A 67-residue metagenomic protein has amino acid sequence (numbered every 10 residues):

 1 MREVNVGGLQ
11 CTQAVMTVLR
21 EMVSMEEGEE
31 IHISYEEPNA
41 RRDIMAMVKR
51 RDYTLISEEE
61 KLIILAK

Functional and structural regions predicted by a protein language model:
M1, E30-H32, L62: Intrinsic-disorder/low-complexity, polar/charged segments enriched in Ser/Thr/Lys/Arg/Asp/Glu/Gln
M1-M25: An N-terminal amphipathic alpha-helical segment
G7, I33-E36: Glycine- and other small-residue-rich loops at beta-strand/loop junctions that grip anionic moieties
T12-V15, P38-R42: Loop/helix-junction capping segments adjacent to catalytic residues or to phosphate/diphosphate-binding pockets
S24-S34: Short glycine-rich, basic-tinged beta-strand/loop micro-motifs
E27, K49, E58-K61: Short glycine/proline-enriched coil/turn segments at helix->beta-strand junctions
E36, R42-I56: Short, charge-rich amphipathic interface segments used for partner binding and complex assembly
L55-K67: C-terminal edge-of-domain segments
